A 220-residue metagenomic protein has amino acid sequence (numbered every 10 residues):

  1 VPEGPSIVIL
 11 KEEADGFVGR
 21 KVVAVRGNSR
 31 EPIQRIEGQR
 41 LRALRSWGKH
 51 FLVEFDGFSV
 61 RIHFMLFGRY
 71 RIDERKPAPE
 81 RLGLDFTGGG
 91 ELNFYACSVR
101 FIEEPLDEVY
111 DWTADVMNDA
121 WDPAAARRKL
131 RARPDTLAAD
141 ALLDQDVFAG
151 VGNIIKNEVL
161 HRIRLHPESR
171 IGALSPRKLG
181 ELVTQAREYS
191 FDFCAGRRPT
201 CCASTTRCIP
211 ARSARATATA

Functional and structural regions predicted by a protein language model:
V1-A220: Structured catalytic/nucleic-acid-binding cores of DNA maintenance enzymes
